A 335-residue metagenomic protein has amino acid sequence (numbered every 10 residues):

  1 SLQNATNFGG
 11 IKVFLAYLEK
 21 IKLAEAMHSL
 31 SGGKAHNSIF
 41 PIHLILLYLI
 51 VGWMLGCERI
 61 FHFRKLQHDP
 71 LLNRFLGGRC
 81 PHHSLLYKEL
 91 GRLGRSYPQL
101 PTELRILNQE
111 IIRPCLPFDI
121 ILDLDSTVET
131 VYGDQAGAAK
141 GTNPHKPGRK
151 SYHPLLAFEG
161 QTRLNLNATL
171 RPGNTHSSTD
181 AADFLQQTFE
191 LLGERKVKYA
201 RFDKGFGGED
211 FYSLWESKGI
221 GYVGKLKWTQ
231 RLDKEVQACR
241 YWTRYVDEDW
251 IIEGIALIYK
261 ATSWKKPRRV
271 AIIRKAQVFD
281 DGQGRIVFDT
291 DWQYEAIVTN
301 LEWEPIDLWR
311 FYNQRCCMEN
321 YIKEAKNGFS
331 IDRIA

Functional and structural regions predicted by a protein language model:
S1-L191, K218, C317: Dynamic "connector" segments at or just before major functional cores
L66, D125, A168, R201-D203 (+3 more regions): Generic beta-strand/beta-sheet core signal
I121, Y199, G221: Hydrophobic "anchor" residues on beta-strands that sit immediately upstream of conserved functional sites
G133, G208-L214, D233-Q237: A short acidic (Asp/Glu
A182, L191, K196-F202: A conserved hydrophobic secondary-structure block that centers on an alpha-helix together with its immediately flanking
G193, Y212-G221: Short, surface-exposed basic-aromatic patches at helix termini and helix-loop junctions that form
A200-G208, W228-Q230: Acidic, metal-coordinating catalytic cores used for nucleic-acid/nucleotide bond scission and strand-transfer chemistry
G221-Y321, N327, R333: An anionic, glycine-rich sequence signature occurring as long contiguous blocks
